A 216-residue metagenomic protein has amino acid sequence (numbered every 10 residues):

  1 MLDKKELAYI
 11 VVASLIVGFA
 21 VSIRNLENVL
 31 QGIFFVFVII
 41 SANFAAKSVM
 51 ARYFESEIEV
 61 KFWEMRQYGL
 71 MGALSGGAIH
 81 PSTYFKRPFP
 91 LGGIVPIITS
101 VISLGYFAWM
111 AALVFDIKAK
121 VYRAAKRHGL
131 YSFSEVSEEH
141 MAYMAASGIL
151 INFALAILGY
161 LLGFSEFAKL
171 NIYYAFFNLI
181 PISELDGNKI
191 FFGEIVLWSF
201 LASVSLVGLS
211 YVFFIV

Functional and structural regions predicted by a protein language model:
M1-V216: Hydrophobic transmembrane alpha-helices and their immediate loop junctions in multi-pass integral membrane proteins
